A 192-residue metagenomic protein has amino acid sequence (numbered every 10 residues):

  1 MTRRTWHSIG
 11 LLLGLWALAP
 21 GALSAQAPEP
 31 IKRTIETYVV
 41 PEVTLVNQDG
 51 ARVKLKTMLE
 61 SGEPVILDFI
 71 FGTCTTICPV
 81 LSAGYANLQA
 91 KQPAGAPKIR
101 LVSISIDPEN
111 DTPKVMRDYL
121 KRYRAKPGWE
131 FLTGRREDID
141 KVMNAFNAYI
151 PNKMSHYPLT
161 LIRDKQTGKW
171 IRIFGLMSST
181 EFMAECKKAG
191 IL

Functional and structural regions predicted by a protein language model:
R3-L11: N-terminal export leaders
G10-P20: Bacterial N-terminal signal peptides
Q26-T57, V80-A83: N-terminal "domain-start" segment that seeds a small globular fold
L55-Y85: Short active-site neighborhood of thiol/selenol oxidoreductases, capturing the structured segment around
E63, L81-I104, K121: Conserved helix-turn-beta segment immediately C-terminal to the redox Cys motif in thioredoxin-like folds
K98-D111, P127-I139: Thiol-based oxidoreductase modules, predominantly thioredoxin-like and allied folds used for disulfide exchange
D118-Y157: Short, internal strand/loop/helix patches that form the active-site neighborhood or redox-interaction surface
S155-L192: Thiol-/selenol-based redox modules, centered on thioredoxin-like and closely related oxidoreductase domains
